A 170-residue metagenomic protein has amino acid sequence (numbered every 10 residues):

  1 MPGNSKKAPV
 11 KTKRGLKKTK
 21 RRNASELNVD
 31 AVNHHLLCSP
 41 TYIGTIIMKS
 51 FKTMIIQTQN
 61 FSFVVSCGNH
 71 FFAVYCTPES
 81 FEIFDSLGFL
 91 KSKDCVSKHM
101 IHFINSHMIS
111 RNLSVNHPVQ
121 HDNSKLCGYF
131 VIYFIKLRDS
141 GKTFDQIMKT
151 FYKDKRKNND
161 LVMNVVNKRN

Functional and structural regions predicted by a protein language model:
M1-E82: Cysteine protease catalytic domains with a Cys-His-Asp triad
A8, H34, F89, V162-N164 (+1 more regions): A generic signature of intrinsically disordered, low-complexity regions enriched in glycine/proline and charged/polar
R14, R21-R22, R111, R138 (+2 more regions): Arginine residue identity/basic-tract feature
K52-K149: Cysteine protease-like catalytic core of ubiquitin/ubiquitin-like
F134-N170: Contiguous terminal or domain-adjacent regions that often encompass a lipid-handling module or interaction segment
